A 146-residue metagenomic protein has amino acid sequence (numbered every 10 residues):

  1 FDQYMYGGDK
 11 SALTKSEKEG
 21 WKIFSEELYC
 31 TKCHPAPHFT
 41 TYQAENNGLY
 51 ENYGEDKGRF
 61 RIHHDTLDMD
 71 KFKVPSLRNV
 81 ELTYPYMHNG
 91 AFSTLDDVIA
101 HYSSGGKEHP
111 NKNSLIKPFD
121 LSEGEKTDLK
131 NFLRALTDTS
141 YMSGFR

Functional and structural regions predicted by a protein language model:
F1-S93, D97-P110, G144-R146: Short glycine/threonine-rich turn/loop motifs
A91-S140: Extracellular low-complexity, Gly/Ser/Thr-rich intrinsically disordered linkers and protease-sensitive activation/hinge
